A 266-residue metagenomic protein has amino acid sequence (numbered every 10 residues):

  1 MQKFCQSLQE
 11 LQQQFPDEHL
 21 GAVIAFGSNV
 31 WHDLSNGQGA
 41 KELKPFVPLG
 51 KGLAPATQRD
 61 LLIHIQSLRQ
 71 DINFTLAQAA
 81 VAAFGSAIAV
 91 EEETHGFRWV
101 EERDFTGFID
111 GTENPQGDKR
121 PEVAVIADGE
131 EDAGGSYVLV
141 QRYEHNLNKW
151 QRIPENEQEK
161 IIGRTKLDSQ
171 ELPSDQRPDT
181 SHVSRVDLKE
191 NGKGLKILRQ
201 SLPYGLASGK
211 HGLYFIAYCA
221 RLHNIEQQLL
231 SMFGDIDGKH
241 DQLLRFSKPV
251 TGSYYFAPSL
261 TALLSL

Functional and structural regions predicted by a protein language model:
M1-L266: Long, histidine/aromatic-enriched segments associated with O2/redox biology
